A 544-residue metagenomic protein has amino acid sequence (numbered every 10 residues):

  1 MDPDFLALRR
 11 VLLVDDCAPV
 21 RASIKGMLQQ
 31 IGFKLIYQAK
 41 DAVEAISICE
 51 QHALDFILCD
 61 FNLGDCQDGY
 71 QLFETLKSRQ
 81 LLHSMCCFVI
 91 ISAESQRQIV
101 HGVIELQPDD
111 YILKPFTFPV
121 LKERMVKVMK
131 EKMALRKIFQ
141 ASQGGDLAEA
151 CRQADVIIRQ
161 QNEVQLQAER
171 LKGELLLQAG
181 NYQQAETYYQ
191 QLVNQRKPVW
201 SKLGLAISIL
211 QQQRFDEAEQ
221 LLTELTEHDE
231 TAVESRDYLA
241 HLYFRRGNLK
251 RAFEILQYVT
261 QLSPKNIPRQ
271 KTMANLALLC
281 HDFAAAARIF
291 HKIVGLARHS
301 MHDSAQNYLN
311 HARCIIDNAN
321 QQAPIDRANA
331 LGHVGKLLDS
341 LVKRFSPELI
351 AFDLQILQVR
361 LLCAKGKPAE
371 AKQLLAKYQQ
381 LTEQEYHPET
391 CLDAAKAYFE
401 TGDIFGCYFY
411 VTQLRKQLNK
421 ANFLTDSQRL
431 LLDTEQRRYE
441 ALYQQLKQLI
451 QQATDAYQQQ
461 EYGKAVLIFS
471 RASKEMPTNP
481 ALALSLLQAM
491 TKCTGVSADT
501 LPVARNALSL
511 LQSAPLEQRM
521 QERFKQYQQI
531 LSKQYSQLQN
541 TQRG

Functional and structural regions predicted by a protein language model:
A7-P19, I24-L28: Conserved acidic segment of CheY-like receiver
Q38-F56, G64, Q183: Acidic, metal-coordinating helix/loop segments flanking the phosphotransfer/catalytic sites of two-component signaling
C59-L76, S84, D393, V496 (+1 more regions): Conserved phosphotransfer microenvironments
Y70-Q71, S84, E94-D110: Alpha4 helix (beta4-alpha4-beta5 surface) of REC/receiver domains from two-component response regulators
K114: A Lys-centered signature of the CheY-like receiver
L121-K132, K137: Receiver (REC) domain switch/output surface
Q183-V411, L424-L431, A441-Q459, L486-G495 (+1 more regions): Flexible loop/N-cap segments at domain edges
